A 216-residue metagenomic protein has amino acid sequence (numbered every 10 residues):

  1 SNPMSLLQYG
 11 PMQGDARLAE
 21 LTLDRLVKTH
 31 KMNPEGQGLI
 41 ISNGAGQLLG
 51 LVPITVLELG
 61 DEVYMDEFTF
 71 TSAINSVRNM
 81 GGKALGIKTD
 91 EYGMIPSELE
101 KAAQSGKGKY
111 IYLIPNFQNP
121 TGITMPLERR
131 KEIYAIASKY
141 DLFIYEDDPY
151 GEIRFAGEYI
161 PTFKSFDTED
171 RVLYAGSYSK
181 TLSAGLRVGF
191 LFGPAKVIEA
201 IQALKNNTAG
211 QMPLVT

Functional and structural regions predicted by a protein language model:
P3-Y140, G151-I153, E158-F166: Conserved core of the PLP fold type I
E62, L142-I144, L173: Hydrophobic "anchor" residues on beta-strands that sit immediately upstream of conserved functional sites
L173-T216: PLP-dependent aminotransferase class I/II
